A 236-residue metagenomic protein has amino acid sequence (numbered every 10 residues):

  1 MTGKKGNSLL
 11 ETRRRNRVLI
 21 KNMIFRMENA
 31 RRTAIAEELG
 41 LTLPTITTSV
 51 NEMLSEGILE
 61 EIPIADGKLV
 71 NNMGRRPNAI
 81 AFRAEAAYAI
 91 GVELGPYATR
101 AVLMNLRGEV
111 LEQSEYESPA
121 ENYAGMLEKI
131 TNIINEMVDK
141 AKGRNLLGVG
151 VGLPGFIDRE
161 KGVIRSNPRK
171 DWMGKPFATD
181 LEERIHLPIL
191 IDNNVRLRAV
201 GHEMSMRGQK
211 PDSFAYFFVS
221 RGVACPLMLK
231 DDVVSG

Functional and structural regions predicted by a protein language model:
M1-E37: Extreme N-terminal segment that seeds HTH/winged-HTH DNA-binding domains in transcriptional regulators
R31, E60-E61, D158: Short beta-strand(s) of the beta-wing in winged-helix/HTH DNA-binding folds
I35, I46-L59: Basic amphipathic alpha-helical segments that dock to polyanions
E61-A87, I189, N193-F214: Conserved phosphate-binding catalytic cores of ATP/NTP-utilizing and phosphoryl-transfer enzymes
R76-E112, A215-K230: Gly/Thr-rich phosphate-binding beta-strand-loop-beta motif of the actin/hexokinase/Hsp70
V110-S213: Glycine-rich phosphate-binding loop and adjoining helix at the ATP-binding site of ATP-dependent phosphoryl-transfer
